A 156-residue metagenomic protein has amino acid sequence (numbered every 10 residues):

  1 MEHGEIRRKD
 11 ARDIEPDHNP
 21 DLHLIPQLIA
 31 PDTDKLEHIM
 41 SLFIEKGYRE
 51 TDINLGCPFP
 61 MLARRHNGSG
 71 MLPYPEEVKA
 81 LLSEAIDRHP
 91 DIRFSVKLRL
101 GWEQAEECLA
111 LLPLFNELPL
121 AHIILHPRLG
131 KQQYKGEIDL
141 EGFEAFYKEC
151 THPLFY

Functional and structural regions predicted by a protein language model:
M1-E45: Glycine-rich, positively charged N-terminal anion/phosphate-binding segment
M1-R7, Y74, V78, L100: Glycine-rich, aromatic-flanked loop segments that form ligand/cofactor-binding clefts across common enzyme folds
A11, H66-L72: Short glycine-enriched, charge-decorated loop/helix-capping segments at active-site entrances that position
I14-P20, L72-P75, F143-Y147: Short, structured secondary-structure boundary patches
E37-T51, L55-N67, E76-Y156: Alpha/beta enzyme core
